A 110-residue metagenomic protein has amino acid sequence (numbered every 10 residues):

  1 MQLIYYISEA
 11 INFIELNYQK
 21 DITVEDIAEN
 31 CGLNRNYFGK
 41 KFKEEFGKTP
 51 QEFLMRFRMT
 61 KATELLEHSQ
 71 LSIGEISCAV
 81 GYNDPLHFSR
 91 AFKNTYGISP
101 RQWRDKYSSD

Functional and structural regions predicted by a protein language model:
M1-Y5: Basic, helix-initiating cap at the start of DNA-binding domains
S8-L16, D21-E25, E44-N83, D105-D110: Terminal helix-turn-helix DNA-binding modules in bacterial transcription factors
E25-L33: A broad helix-preferring feature
N34-R35, N83-D84: Short coil turns linking two alpha-helices in DNA-binding domains
Y37-F38, F42, H87-F88, F92: Short hydrophobic/aromatic patch on the recognition helix
R90-D110: …primarily DNA-binding HTH/wHTH and HhH modules…
